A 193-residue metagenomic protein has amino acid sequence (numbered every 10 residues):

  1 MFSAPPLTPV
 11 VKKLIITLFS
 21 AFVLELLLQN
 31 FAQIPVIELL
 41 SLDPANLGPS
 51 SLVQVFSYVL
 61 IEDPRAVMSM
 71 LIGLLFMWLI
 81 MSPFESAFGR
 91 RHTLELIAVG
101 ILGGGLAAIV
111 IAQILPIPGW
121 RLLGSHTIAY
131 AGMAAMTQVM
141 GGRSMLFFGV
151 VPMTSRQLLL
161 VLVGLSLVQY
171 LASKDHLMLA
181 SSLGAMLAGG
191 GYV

Functional and structural regions predicted by a protein language model:
M1-V193: A detector for small-residue-rich transmembrane helices and their helix-helix packing motifs
